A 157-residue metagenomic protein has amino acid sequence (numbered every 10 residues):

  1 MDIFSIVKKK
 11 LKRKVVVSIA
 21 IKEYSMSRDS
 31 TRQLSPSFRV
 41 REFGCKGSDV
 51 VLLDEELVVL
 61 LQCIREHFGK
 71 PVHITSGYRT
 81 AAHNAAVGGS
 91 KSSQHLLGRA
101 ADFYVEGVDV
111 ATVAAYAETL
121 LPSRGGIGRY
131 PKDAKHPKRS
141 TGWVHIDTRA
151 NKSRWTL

Functional and structural regions predicted by a protein language model:
M1-H67, R139, R149-L157: Extracytoplasmic cell-surface/polysaccharide-interacting catalytic and binding patches
K8, K12, V51, S92 (+1 more regions): Catalytic cores and adjacent binding grooves of peptidoglycan-active enzymes
S25, F38, A82, V87 (+2 more regions): Solvent-exposed, flexible loop/coil residues
L53-L60, K70, H83, R99 (+2 more regions): Amphipathic alpha-helical interface surfaces
E55-L57, A82-V87, T119-G126: Short amphipathic alpha-helical surface micro-motifs
V58-G88: Extended, low-complexity, intrinsically disordered C-terminal regulatory tails of eukaryotic serine/threonine kinases
